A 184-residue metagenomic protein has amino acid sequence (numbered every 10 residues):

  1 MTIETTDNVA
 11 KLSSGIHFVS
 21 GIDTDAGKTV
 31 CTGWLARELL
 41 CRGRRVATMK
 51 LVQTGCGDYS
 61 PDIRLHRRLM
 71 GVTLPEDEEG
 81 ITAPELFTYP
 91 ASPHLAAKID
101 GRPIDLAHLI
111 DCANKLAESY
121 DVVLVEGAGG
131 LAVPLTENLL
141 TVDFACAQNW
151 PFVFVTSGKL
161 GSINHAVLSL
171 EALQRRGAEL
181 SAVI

Functional and structural regions predicted by a protein language model:
M1-G21, D25: Extreme N-terminal, non-catalytic leader segments that precede Walker-type/kinase nucleotide-binding cores
L12, I16, V30-P103, A107 (+1 more regions): N-terminal phosphate/diphosphate-binding loop that engages ATP/GTP or pyrophosphate donors across diverse enzyme folds
S14-F18, V46-A47, V122-L124, P151: Residue-level preference for the first positions of well-ordered beta-strands
G21-K28, T156-G161: Short, glycine-rich nucleotide/cofactor-binding loops
T24-A26, Q53, G129: Short, glycine/acidic-enriched loop or turn micro-motifs at the edges of active sites
G27, C31, D105-H108, T136-E137 (+1 more regions): Short secondary-structure boundary/capping elements
K115-D121: Glycine-rich phosphate-binding loop signature in dinucleotide/nucleotide-binding domains
V122, G127-I184: Conserved catalytic-core segment of NTP-binding enzymes
